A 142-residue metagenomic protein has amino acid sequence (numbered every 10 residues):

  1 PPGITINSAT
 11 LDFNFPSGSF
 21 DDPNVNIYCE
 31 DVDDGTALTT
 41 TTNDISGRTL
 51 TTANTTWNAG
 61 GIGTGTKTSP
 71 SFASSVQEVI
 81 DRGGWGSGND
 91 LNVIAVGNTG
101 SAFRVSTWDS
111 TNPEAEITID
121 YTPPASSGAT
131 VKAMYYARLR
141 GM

Functional and structural regions predicted by a protein language model:
P1, N14, Y28-E30, N58-G60 (+7 more regions): A structural detector for beta-sheet-dominated domains
P1-S8, G83-G84: Extracellular/lumenal carbohydrate-interaction signature centered on repeated Trp-anchored short motifs
T5-S17, I117: A short beta-strand element within beta-rich, extracytoplasmic domains of secreted/secretory-pathway proteins
F15-S87: Beta-strand-rich interaction/scaffold domains
A37, T49, A133, R138-G141: Acidic/proline-rich low-complexity IDRs
Q77-A129, A133-A137: Proprotein-processing/basic-patch segments
